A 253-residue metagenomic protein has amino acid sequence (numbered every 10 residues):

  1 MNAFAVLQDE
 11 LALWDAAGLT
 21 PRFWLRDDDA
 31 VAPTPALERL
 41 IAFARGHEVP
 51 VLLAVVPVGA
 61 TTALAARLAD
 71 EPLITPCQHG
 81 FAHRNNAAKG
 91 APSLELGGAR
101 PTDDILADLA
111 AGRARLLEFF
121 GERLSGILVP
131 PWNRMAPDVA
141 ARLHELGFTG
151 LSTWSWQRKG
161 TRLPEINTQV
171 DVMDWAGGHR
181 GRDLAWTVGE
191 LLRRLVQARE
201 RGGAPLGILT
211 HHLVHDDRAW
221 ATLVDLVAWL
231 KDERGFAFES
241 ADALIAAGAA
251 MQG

Functional and structural regions predicted by a protein language model:
N2-T75, S125, I208: Active-site beta->alpha N-cap acidic-glycine motif
L7-E10, A60-A69, G150-L163, W186-Q197: Alpha-helical scaffolding within the catalytic cores of extracellular/periplasmic polymer-degrading hydrolases
L11, L37, I41, A65-A69 (+4 more regions): Generic structural signal for well-ordered alpha-helices, preferentially at hydrophobic/aromatic core positions
L13-G18, G150-T153, G202-G253: C-terminal domain-boundary segment and adjacent tail
D27-D29, L53-P57, Q78-G80, V129-W132 (+2 more regions): A cross-domain feature marking catalytic cores of carbohydrate-active enzymes and several ubiquitous metabolic/repair
A87-A99: Surface-exposed, active-site-proximal loop segments in enzymatic domains
A99-D174, D216-T222: Catalytic domains of cell-wall/extracellular-matrix polysaccharide-remodeling enzymes, centered on de-N-acetylation
T168-H212, R218: A conserved mid-domain beta-alpha-beta active-site/ligand-binding segment of alpha/beta enzyme cores
